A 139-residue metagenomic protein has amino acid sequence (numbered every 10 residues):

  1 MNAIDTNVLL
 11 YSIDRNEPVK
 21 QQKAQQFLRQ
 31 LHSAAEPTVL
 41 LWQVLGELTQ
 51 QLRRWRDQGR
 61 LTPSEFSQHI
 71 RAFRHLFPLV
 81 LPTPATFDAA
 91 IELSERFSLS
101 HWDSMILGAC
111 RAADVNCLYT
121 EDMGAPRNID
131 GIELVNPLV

Functional and structural regions predicted by a protein language model:
M1-L40, D57-S64, Q68: Short, well-structured N-terminal submotif of metal-dependent ribonuclease cores
D5, L40-L41, L99-S100, D122 (+1 more regions): Histidine- and aromatic-rich ligand-binding microenvironments
R53-R56, A72: His/Asp/Glu-enriched, well-ordered alpha-helical/loop segment that forms or immediately abuts the divalent-metal
H75-L118: Active-site neighborhoods of divalent-metal-dependent phosphate/nucleic-acid chemistry enzymes
L107-V139: Acidic, PIN/NYN-like endoribonuclease modules and their adjacent C-terminal/linker elements
